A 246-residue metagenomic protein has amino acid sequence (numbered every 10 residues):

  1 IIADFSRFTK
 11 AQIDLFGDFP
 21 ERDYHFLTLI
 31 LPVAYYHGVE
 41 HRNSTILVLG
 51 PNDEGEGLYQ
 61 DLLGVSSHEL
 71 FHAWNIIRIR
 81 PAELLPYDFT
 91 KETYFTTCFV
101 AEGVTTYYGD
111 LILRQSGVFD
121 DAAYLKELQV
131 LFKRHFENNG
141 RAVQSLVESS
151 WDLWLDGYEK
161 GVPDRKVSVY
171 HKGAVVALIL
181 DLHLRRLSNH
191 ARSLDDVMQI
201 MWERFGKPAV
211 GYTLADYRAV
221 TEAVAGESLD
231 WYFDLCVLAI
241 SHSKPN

Functional and structural regions predicted by a protein language model:
I1-C98: Juxtacatalytic substrate-recognition/specificity segment
I2-R7, E56-D61, V65, F95 (+7 more regions): Soluble non-cytosolic domains of exported or imported proteins
D4-L15, V65, E69-A73, I77 (+8 more regions): Generic, well-ordered alpha-helical scaffold segments in large soluble proteins
P20-Y24, A82-E83, R114-L125, L194 (+2 more regions): Acidic/polar loop patches that form or flank catalytic/metal-binding clefts of enzymes that bind anionic ligands
L29-L31, E127-L131, M198-I200: A glycine-rich phosphate-binding loop feature that marks nucleotide/adenosyl-phosphate handling sites
V33-V39, R134-A142, G206-Y212, H242-K244: Secretory-pathway/luminal and periplasmic proteins that interact with or process carbohydrate-rich
I79-Y87, E92-G173, F205-P208: Acidic/His/Gly-enriched intrinsically disordered linker/tail segments that often contain short helix/coil "MoRF-like"
L125, W154-N246: Amphipathic alpha-helical substructures
